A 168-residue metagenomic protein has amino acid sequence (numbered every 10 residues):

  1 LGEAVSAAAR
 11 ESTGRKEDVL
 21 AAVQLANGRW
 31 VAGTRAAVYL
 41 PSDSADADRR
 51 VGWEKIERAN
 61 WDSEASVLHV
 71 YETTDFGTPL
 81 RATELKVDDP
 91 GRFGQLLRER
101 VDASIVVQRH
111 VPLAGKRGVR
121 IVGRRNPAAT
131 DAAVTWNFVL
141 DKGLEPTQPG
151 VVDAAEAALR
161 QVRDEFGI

Functional and structural regions predicted by a protein language model:
L1-I168: Eukaryotic intrinsically disordered, low-complexity regulatory linkers and tails enriched in Ser/Thr/Pro
